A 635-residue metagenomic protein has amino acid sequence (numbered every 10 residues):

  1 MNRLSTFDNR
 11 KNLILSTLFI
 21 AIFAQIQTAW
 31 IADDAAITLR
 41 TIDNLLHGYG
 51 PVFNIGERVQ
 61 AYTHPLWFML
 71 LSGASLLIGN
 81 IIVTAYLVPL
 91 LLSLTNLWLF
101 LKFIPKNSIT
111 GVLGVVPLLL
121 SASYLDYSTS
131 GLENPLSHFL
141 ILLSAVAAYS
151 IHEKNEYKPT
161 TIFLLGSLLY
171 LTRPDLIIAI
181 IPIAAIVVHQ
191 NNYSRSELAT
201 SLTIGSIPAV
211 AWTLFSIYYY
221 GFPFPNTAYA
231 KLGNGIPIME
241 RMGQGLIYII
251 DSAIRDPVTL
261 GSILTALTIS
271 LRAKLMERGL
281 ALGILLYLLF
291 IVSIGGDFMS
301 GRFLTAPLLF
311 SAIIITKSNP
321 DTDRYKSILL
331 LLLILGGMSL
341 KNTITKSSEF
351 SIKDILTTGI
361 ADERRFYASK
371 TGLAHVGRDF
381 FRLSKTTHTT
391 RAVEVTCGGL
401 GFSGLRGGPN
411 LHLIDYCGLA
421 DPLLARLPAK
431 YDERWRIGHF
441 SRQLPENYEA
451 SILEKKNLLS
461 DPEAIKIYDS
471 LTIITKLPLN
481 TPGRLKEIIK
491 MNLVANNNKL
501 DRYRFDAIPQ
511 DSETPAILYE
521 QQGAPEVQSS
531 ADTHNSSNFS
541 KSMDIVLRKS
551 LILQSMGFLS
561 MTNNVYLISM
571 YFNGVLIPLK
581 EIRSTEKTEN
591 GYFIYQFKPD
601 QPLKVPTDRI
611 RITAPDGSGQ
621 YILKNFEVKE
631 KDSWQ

Functional and structural regions predicted by a protein language model:
N2, L97-L101, I181-H189, D251-L288 (+1 more regions): Hydrophobic, aromatic-rich transmembrane alpha-helices and their immediate juxtamembrane boundary segments
I20-A24, G114-L120, L142-L143, P159-R173 (+4 more regions): Membrane-interface alpha helices of multi-pass inner-membrane proteins
I31-A32, T129-L136, G301: Short acidic/glycine- and proline-prone juxtamembrane loop motifs at membrane-interface regions of multi-pass membrane
I55-A61, P65, M69, L76-W98 (+1 more regions): Loop-to-helix entry region of an early transmembrane alpha helix in multi-pass inner-membrane enzymes
L87-S108, L143, A147: Transmembrane-helix motifs of polytopic, lipid-linked glycan transferases
P105-K106, S144-T161, V188-N192, R272-A273 (+1 more regions): Membrane-interface transmembrane helices that cradle and orient dolichyl/undecaprenyl
S128, P174, I178, I250-R255 (+3 more regions): Hydrophobic/aromatic-rich transmembrane helices and adjacent perimembrane loops
R364-Q635: C-terminal luminal/periplasmic domains and tails of membrane-associated envelope-modifying transferases
